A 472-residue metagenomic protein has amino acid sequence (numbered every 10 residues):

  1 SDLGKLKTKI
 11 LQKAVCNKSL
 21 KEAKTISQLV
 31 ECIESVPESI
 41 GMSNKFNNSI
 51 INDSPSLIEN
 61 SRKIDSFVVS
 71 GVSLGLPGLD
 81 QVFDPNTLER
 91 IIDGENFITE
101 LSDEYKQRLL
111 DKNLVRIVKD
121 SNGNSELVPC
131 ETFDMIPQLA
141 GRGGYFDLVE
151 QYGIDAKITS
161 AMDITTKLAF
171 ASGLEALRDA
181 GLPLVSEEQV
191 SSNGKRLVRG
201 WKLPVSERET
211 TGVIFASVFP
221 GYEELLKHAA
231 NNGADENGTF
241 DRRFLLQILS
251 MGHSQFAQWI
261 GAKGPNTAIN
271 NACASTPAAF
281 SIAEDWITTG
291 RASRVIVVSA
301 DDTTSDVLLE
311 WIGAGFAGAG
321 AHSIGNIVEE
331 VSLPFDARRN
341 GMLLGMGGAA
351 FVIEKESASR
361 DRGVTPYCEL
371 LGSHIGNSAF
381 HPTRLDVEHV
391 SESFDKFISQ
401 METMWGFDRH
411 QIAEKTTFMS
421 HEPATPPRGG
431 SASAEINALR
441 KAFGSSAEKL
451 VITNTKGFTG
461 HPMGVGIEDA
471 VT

Functional and structural regions predicted by a protein language model:
S1-L3, L29, G71, G173 (+9 more regions): Conserved small-residue
D2-I26, V30-I158, A180, E356-E369 (+1 more regions): ACP-dependent fatty acid/polyketide chain-elongation machinery
N48-V69, W201-R208, G406-E414, A447-E448: Flexible, low-complexity linker/loop segments at domain and module junctions
V68-V69, S73, I324-T417: Condensing-enzyme catalytic core mediating Claisen C-C bond formation in acyl metabolism
L76, L168-L182, L249-G252, T267-D302 (+2 more regions): Active-site-proximal alpha-helical scaffold in enzymes
E89-T211, G221, I282, S393-E414 (+1 more regions): Conserved active-site "lid/cap" helical segment
S160-K167, S206, T210-T267, V307-I324 (+1 more regions): Active-site-proximal gating segment of KS-fold condensing enzymes and close homologs
R291-N340, S373-E388, E422-A432, S446-T472: Acyl-CoA/ACP chain-elongation machinery
